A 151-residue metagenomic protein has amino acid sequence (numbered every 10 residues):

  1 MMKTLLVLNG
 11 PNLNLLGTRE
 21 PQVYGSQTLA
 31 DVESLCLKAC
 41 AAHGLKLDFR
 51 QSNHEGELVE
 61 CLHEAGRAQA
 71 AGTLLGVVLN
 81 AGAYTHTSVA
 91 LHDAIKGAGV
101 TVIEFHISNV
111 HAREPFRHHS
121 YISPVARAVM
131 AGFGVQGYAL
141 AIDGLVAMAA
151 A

Functional and structural regions predicted by a protein language model:
M2-L5: Extreme N-terminal starter segment of soluble prokaryotic enzymes
P11-L13, G82-T85, S108-V110: Short glycine-rich anion-binding loops that position phosphate/pyrophosphate groups of nucleotides and phosphorylated
L16-A30: Glycine- and acidic-residue-enriched helix-capping/strand-helix junction motifs
L35-L75, H92-T101: Nucleotide and nucleotide-moiety/phosphate-recognizing core
K96-R113: Short, acidic/small-residue loops that bind anionic groups at enzyme active sites
R117-V135: Short beta-strand elements at the ligand-binding edges of bilobed clamshell
A131-A151: A charged, well-structured terminal subsegment
